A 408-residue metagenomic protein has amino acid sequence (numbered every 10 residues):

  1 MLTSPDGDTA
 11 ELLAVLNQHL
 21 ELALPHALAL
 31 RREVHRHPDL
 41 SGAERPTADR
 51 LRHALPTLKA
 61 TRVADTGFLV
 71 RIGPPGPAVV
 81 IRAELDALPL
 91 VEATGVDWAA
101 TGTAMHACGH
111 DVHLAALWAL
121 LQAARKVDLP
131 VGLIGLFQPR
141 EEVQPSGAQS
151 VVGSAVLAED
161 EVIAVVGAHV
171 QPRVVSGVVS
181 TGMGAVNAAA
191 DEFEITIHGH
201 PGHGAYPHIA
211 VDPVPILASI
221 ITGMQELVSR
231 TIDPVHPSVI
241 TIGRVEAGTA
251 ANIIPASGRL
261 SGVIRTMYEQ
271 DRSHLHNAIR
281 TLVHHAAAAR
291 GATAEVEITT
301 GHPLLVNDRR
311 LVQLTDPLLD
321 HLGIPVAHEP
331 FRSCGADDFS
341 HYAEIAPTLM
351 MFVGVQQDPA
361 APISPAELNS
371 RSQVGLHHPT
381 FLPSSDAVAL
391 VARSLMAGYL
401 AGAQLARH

Functional and structural regions predicted by a protein language model:
L2-A107, D111-V131: Acidic/His- and Gly-rich active-site-bordering loop/insert found across diverse amide/peptide-bond hydrolases
L2-P5, A218-H408: Metal-dependent amide/peptide-bond hydrolase catalytic core, centered on the "pita-bread" metallohydrolase fold
V34, I81, H110, G135 (+7 more regions): Divalent metal-coordination and catalytic microenvironments
H37-G42, L88, E142-V143, T249-A251 (+1 more regions): Short, small-residue-enriched loops and turns at beta-alpha junctions that line or gate enzyme active sites
L51, A116-A124, A148, L217-I220 (+2 more regions): Buried hydrophobic packing segments
G67-F68, L88-L90, G95-M105, D111-V112 (+2 more regions): Histidine/acidic-residue-rich, glycine-tolerant segments that coordinate divalent metal ions
V80-R82, F193, M351-G354: Non-cysteine beta-strand/loop elements that form the S-adenosyl-L-methionine
